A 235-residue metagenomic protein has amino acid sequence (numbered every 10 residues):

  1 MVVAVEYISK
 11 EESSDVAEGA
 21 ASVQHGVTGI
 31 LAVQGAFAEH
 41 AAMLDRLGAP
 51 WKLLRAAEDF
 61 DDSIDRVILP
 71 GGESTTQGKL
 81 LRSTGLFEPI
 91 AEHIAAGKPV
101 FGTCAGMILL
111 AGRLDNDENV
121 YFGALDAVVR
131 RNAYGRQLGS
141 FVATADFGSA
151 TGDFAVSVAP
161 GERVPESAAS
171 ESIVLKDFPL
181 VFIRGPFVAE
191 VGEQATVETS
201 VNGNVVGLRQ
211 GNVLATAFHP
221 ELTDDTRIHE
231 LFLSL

Functional and structural regions predicted by a protein language model:
M1-S83, E88-E92, T151, V158-E166 (+2 more regions): N-terminal beta1-alpha1 cap of cysteine-dependent amidohydrolase-like domains
V2-G19, S140, D153, P160-P179 (+1 more regions): C-terminal and late-domain segments of enzyme folds
A32-V33, T103-A105, L125, R184 (+1 more regions): A secondary-structure boundary/capping signal
W51-K52, V100, V213: Hydrophobic anchor at the start of a short beta-strand that flanks the dinucleotide cofactor-binding loop
I68-L69, G102, T216: Redox-cofactor binding/interface segments in oxidoreductases and associated redox assembly factors
E73-G152: Cysteine-nucleophile active-site neighborhood
